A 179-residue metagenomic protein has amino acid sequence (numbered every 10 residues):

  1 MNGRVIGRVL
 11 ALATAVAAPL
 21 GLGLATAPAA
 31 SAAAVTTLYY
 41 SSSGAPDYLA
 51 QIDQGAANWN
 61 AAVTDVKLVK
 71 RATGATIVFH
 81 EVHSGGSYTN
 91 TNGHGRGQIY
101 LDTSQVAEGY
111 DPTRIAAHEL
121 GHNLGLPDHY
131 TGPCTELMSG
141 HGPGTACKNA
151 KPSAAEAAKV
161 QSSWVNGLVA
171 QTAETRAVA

Functional and structural regions predicted by a protein language model:
M1-A32: Secretory targeting and sorting signals
A33-G44, R96-L101, G140-H141: Acidic/histidine-rich, surface-exposed loop or edge segments in extracytoplasmic proteins
L38-V69: A short alpha-helix/helix-coil micro-patch that ends at or immediately precedes a cysteine
W59, R114-D128: Active-site recognition of the HExxH zinc-binding catalytic motif
V63-G74, L126-P133, Q171-T175: Surface-exposed patches in mature extracellular/periplasmic domains of secreted proteins
V66-Y100: Short, well-ordered secondary-structure micro-motifs within conserved domains or adaptor modules
I99-A117: Short pre-active-site segment immediately N-terminal to the catalytic Zn-binding motif
Y110, N123-A170: The catalytic-center signature of Zn2+-dependent metalloproteases
